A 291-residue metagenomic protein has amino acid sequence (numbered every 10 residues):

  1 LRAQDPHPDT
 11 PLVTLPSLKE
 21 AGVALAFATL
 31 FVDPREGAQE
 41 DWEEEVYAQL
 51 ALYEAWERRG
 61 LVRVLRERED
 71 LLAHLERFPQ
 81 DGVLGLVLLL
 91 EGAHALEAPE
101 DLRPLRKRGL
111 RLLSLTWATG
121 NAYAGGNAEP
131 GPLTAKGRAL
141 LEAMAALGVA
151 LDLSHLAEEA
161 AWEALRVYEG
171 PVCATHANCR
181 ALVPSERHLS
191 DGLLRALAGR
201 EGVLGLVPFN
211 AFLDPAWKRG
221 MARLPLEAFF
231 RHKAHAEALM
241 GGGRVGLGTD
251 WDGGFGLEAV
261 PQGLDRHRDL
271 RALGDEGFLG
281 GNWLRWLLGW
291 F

Functional and structural regions predicted by a protein language model:
L1, L156, A174-A177: Histidine-centered catalytic micro-motifs
L1-P130, A135, P184-F291: N-terminal hydrophobic targeting/anchoring segments and the immediately downstream early-domain regions of hydrolases
R58, P132-L147, A164-A174, L273: Alpha-helix-loop-beta-strand connector modules within alpha/beta enzyme cores
R63-L65, V149-L156: Catalytic beta/alpha-barrel core
E76, A98-R103, A157-G170: Distinct, well-ordered alpha-helical segments
H94, H155-E158, C179, G253: Short, glycine/acidic-enriched loop or turn micro-motifs at the edges of active sites
E158-E159, N178-A181, N210-L213: Short, catalytically relevant binding-site loops at active-site mouths
W162-N178, V260-R268: A short alpha/beta connector and helix-capping loop motif
